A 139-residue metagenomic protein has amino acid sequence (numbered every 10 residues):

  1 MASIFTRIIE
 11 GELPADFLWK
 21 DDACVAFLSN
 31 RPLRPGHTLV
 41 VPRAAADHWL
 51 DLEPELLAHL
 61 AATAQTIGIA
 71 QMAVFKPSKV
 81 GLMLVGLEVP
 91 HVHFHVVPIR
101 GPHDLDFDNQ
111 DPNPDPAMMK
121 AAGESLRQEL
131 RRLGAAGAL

Functional and structural regions predicted by a protein language model:
M1-L139: HIT superfamily nucleotide-processing domains
